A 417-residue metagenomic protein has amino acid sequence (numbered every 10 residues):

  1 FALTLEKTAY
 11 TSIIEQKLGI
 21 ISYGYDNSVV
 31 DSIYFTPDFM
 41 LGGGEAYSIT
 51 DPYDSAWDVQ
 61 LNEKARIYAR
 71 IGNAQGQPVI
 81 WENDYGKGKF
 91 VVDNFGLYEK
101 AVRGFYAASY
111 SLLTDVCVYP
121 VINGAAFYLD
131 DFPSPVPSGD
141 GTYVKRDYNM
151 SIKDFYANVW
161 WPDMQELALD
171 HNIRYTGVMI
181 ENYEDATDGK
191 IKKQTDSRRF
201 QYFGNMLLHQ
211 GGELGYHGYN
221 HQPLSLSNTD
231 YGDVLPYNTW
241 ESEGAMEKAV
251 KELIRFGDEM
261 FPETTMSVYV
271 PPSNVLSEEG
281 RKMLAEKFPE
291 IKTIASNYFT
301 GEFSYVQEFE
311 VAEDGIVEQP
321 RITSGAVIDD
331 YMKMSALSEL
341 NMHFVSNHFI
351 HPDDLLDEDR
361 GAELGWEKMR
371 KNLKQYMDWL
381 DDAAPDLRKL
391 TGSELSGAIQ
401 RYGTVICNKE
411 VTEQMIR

Functional and structural regions predicted by a protein language model:
A2-Y25, L169-E279, H348, P352-L356: Metal-dependent polysaccharide deacetylase catalytic core of the NodB/CE4 family, i.e., the active-site-bearing domain
L3-G72: An acidic, glycine-rich "communication" segment
F39, P52-G124: A glycine-centered loop/beta-turn motif at secondary-structure junctions
N94-G96, V116-Y119, N123-V136, A168 (+4 more regions): Catalytic grooves of carbohydrate-active enzymes
N94-V102, V144-A157, Y183-Q194, L235-A245 (+3 more regions): The substrate-binding groove and active-site-proximal loops of carbohydrate-active enzymes, especially glycoside
Y98-K100, G104-F105, D115-M206, Q210: Active-site beta->alpha N-cap acidic-glycine motif
F288-I328: His/Asp/Glu-enriched short active-site or ligand-binding loop at hydrolase and phosphoryl-transfer sites
S393-R417: Surface beta-strand/loop "capping" patches
